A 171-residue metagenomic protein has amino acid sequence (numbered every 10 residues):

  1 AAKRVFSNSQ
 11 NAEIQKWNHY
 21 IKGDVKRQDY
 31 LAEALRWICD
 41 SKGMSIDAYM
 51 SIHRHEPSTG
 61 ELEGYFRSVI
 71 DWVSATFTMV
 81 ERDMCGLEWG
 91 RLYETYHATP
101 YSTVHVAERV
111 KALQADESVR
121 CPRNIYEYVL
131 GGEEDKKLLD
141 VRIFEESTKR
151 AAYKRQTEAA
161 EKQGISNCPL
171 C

Functional and structural regions predicted by a protein language model:
A1-K136: Solvent-exposed functional surfaces
R123-L170: Short, charged surface segments at domain edges that flank catalytic/cofactor-binding sites
